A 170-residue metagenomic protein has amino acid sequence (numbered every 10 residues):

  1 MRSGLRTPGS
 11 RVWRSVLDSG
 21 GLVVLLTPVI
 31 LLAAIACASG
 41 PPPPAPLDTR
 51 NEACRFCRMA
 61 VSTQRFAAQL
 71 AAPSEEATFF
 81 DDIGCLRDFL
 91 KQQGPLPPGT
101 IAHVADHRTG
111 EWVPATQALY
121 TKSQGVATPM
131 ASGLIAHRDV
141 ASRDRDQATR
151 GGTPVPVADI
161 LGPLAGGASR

Functional and structural regions predicted by a protein language model:
L5-P8: Compositionally biased, intrinsically disordered low-complexity segments enriched in Pro/Arg/Gln/His
L22-L25, L31: Intrinsically disordered, low-complexity proline-rich tandem-repeat tracts
A34-A36: C-terminal motif of bacterial Sec signal peptides marking the signal peptidase cleavage site
A38-G40: Bacterial signal peptide processing site
P42-P95: N-terminal secretory signal peptides
T100-L164, S169-R170: Thiol/selenol-based redox catalytic cores and closely related redox-interacting motifs
